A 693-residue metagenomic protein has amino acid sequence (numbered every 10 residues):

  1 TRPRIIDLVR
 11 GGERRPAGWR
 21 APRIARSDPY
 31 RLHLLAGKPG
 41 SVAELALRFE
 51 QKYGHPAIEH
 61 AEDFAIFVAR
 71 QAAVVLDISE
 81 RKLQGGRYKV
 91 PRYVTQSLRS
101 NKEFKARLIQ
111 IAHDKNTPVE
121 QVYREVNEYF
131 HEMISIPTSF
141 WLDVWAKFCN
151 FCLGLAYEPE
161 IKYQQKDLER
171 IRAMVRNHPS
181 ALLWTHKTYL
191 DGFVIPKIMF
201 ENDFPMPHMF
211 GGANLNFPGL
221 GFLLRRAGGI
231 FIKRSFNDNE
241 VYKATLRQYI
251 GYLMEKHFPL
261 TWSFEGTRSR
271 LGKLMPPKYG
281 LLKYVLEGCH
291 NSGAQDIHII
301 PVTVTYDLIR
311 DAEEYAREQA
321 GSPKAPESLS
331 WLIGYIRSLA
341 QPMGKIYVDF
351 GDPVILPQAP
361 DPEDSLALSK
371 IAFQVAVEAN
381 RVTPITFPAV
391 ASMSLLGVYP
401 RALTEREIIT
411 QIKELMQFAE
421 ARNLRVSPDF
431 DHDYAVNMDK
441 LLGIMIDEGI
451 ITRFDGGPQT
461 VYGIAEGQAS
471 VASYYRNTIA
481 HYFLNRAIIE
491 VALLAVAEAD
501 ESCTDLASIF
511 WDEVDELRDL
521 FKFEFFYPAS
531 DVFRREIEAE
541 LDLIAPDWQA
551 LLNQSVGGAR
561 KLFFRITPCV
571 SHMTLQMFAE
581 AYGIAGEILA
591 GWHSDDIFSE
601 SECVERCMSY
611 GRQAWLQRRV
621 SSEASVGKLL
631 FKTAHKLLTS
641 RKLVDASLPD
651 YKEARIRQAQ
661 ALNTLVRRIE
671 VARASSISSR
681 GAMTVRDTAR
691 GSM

Functional and structural regions predicted by a protein language model:
T1-M693: Membrane-interfacial terminal anchoring regions of lipid-handling membrane enzymes
